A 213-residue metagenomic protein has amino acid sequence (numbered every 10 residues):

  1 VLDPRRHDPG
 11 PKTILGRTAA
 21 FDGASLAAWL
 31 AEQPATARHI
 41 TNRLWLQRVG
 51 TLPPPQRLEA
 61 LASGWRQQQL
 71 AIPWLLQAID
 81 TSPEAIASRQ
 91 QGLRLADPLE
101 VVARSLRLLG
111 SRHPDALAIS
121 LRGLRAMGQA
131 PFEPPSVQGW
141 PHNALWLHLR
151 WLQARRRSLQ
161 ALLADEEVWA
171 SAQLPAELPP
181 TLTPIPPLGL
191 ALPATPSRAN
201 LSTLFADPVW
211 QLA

Functional and structural regions predicted by a protein language model:
V1-T51: Non-catalytic, conformational "gating/processing" segments within enzyme and secreted inhibitor domains
R38-Q68, L76-A213: Flexible, low-complexity segments enriched for small/polar residues
P73: Conserved active-site loop region of the serine DD-peptidase/beta-lactamase
